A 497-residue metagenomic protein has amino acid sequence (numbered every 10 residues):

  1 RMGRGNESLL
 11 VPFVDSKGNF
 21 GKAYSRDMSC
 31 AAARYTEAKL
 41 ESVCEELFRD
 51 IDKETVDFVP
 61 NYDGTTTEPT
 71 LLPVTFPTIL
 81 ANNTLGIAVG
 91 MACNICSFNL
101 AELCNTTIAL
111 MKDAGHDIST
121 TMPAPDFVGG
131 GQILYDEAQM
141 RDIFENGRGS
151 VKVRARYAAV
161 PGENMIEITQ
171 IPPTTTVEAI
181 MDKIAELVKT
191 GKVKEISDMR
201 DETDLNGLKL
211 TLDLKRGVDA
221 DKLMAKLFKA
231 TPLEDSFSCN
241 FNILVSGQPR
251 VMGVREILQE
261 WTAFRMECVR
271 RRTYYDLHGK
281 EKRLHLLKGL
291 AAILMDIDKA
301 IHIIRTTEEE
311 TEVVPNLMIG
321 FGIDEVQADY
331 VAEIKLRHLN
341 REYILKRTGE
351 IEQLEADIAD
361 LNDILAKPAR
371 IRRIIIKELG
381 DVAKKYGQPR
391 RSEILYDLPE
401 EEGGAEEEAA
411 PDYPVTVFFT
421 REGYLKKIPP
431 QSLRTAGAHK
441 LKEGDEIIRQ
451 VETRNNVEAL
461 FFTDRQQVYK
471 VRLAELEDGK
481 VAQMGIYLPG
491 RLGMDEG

Functional and structural regions predicted by a protein language model:
R1-K17: Hydrophobic or amphipathic alpha-helical targeting/insertion segments
F13-F20, T55-V56, C239-N240: A short alpha-helix capping/helix-loop junction motif
V14-G18, T78-L85, G162-N164: Residues forming anionic-ligand binding surfaces in small-molecule and nucleic-acid pockets of primarily soluble enzymes
G18-A33, E37: Short, Lys/Arg-rich amphipathic alpha-helical interaction segments that bind nucleic acids or acidic protein surfaces
K22-R26, L47-V74: P-loop NTPase nucleotide-binding/switch module
D27-A32, T65-T66, A92: Flexible beta-alpha connector loops of hexameric P-loop NTPases
A31, A38, S42, T84-I87 (+1 more regions): C-terminal interaction appendages of subunits in large macromolecular complexes
Y35-I51: Structured aminoacyl-transfer and RNA-binding surfaces used for tRNA recognition/handling in the translation apparatus
